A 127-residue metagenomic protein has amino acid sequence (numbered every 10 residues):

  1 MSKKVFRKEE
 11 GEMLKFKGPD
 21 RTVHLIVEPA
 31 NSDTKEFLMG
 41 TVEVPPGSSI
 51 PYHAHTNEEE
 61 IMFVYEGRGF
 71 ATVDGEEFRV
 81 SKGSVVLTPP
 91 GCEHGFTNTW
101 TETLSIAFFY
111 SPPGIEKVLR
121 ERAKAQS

Functional and structural regions predicted by a protein language model:
M1-E36, E121-S127: A short, N-terminal "cap"/entry segment at the start of jelly-roll beta-barrel domains of the cupin/DSBH fold
G40-H55: Conserved short histidine dyad/triad with adjacent acidic residue
T41, L87, E102-K117: A short hydrophobic beta-strand segment most commonly corresponding to one strand of the jelly-roll/cupin
V42, R68, E76-F78: Well-ordered beta-strand scaffold positions
Y52, A71-T72, T88, H94-T101: Short beta-strand His + acidic residue motifs that chelate non-heme Fe in jelly-roll/DSBH and cupin folds
N57-E59, F63-G69: Glycine- and acidic-residue-biased ligand/ion/polar-headgroup-sensing regions
E76-P90: Short acidic-glycine-tyrosine-enriched beta hairpin
